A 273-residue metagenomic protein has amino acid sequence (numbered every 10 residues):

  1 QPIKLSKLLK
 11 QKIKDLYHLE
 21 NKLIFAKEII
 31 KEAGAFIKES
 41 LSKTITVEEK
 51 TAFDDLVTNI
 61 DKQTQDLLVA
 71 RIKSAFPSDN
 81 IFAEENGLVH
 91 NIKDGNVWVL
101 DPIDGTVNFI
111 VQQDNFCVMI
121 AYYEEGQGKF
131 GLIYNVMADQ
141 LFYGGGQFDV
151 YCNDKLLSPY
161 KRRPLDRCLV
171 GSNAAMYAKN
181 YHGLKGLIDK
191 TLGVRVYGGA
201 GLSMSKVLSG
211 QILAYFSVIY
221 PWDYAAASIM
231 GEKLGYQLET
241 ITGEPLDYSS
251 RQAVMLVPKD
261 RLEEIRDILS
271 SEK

Functional and structural regions predicted by a protein language model:
P2-I103: N-terminal subdomain of lithium-sensitive/metallo-dependent phosphomonoesterases centered on the IMPase/IPPase/PAP
I37, D61, I72, T106 (+5 more regions): Residue-level signal for inorganic ion chemistry
K43, F116, G144-F148, E232 (+1 more regions): A short, compositionally biased
K62, E85, P102-G105, V136 (+2 more regions): Generic detector of well-ordered alpha-helical packing
I92-F148: DPxDG-like acidic metal-binding loop motif
N153-D154: Short strand-turn-strand beta-turns centered on an Asx-Gly dipeptide
Y160-K273: An extended, acidic
